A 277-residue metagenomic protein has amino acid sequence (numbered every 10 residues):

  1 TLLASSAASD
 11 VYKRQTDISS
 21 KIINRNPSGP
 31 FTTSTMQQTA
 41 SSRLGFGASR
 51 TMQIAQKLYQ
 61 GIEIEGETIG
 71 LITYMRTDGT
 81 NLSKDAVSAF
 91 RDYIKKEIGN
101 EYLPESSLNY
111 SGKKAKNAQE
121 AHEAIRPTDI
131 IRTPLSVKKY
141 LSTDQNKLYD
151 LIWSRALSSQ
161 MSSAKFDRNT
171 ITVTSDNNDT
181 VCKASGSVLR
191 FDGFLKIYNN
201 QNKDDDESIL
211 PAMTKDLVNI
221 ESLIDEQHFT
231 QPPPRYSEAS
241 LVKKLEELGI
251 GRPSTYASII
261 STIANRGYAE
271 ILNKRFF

Functional and structural regions predicted by a protein language model:
T1-A8, Y12: Single conserved hydrophobic/aromatic residue that forms the stacking wall/gate of nucleotide- or nucleobase-binding
K13, I22-F31: Short, amphipathic alpha-helical interface elements at domain boundaries that mediate macromolecular binding
Q15, I23, A48, G70 (+1 more regions): Basic, low-complexity terminal or inter-domain segments flanking catalytic cores
P30-T39, S222-D225: Short, hydrophobic beta-strand segments
T32, T39, R43-T51: A conserved hydrophobic secondary-structure block that centers on an alpha-helix together with its immediately flanking
